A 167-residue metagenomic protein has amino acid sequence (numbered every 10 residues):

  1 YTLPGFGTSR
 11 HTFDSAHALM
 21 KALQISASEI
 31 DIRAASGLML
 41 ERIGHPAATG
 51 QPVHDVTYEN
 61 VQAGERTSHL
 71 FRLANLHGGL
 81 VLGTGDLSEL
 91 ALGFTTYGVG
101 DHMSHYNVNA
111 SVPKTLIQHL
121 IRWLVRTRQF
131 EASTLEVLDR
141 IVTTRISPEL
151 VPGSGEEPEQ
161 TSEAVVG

Functional and structural regions predicted by a protein language model:
Y1-G167: ATP/NTP-dependent adenylation/nucleotidyl-transfer catalytic domains that generate, transfer, or process NMP-activated
